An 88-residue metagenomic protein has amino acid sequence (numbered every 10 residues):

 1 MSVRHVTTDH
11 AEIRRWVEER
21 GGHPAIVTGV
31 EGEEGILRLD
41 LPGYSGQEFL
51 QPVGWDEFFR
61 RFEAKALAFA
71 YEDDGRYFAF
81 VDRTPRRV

Functional and structural regions predicted by a protein language model:
M1-V88: A charge-rich, low-complexity, intrinsically flexible signal that marks solvent-exposed coils, linkers, repeats
